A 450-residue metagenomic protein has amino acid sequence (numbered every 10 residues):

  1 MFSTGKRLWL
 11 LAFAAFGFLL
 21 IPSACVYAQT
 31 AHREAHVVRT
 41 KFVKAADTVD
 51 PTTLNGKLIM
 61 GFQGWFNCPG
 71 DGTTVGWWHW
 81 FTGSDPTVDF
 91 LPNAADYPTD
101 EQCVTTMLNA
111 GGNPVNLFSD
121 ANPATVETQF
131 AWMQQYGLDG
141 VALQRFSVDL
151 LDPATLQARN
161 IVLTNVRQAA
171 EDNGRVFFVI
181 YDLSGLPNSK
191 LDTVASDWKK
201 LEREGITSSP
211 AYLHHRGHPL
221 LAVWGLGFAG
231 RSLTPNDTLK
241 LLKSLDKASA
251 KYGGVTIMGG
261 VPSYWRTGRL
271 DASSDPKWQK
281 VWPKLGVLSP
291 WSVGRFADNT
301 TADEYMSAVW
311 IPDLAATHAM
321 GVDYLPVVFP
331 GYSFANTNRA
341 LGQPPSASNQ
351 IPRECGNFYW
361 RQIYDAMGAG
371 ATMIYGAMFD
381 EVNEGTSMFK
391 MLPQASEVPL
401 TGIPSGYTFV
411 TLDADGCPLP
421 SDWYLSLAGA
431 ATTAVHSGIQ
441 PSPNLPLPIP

Functional and structural regions predicted by a protein language model:
F2-A12: Bacterial N-terminal signal peptides that target proteins for export
K6-R7, L20, T125: Residues at the start of alpha-helices and the adjacent loop-to-helix junctions
L11-P22: Bacterial N-terminal signal peptides
V26-A28: Boundary at the C-terminal end of the N-terminal hydrophobic targeting segment
H32-P450: Glycan-processing catalytic domains of CAZymes
